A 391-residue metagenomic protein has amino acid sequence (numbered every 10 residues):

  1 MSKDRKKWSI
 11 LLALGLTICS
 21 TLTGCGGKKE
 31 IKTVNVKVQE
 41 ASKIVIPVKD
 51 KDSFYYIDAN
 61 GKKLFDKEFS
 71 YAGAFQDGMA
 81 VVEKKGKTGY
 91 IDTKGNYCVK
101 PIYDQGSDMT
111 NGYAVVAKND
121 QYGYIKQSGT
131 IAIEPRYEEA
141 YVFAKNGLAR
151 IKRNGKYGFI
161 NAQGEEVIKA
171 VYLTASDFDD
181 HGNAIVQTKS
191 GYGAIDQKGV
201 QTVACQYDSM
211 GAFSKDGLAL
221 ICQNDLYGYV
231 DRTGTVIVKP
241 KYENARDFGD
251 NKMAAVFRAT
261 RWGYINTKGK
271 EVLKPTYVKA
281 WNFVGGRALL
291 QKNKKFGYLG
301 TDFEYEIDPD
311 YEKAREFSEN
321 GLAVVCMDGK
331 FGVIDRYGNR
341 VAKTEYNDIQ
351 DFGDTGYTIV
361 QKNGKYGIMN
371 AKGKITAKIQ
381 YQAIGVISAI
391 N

Functional and structural regions predicted by a protein language model:
S2-L11: Bacterial N-terminal signal peptides that target proteins for export
L14: Cytosolic nucleotide-binding catalytic cores of signal-transduction proteins
T21-G24: C-terminal motif of bacterial Sec signal peptides marking the signal peptidase cleavage site
G26-N391: Residue-level detector of conserved, function-critical positions
